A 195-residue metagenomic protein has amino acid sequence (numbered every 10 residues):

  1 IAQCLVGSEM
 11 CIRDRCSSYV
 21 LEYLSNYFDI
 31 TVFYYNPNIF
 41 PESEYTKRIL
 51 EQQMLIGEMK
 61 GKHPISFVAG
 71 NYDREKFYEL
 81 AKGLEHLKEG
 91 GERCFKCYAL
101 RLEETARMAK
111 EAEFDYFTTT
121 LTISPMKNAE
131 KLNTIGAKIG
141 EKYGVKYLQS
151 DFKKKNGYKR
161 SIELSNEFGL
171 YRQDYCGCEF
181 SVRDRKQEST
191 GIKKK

Functional and structural regions predicted by a protein language model:
I1-G7: Single conserved hydrophobic/aromatic residue that forms the stacking wall/gate of nucleotide- or nucleobase-binding
S8-E9, R13-K195: Nucleotide-activated chemistry modules centered on ATP-dependent adenylation/adenylyltransferase
